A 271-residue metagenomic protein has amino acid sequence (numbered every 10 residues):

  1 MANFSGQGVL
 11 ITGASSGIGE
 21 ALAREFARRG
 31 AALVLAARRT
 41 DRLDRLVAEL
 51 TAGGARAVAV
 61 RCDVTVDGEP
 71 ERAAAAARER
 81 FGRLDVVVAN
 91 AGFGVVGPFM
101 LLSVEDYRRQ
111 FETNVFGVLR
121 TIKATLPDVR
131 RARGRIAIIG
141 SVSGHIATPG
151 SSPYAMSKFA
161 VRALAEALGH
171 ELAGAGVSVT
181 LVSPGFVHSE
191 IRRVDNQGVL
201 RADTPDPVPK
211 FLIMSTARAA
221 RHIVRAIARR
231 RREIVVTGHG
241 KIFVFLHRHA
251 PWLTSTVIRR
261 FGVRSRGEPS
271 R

Functional and structural regions predicted by a protein language model:
S15-S16: Conserved glycine-rich cofactor-binding loop
R29-L46: Conserved glycine-rich Rossmann-like NAD(P)H-binding loop of the short-chain dehydrogenase/reductase
T40, R61-R72, V104: The beta1-alpha1 cofactor-binding region of Rossmann-like NAD(H)/NADP(H)-dependent oxidoreductases
P98-F99, S103-R108: Substrate-binding pocket helix/loop in short-chain dehydrogenase/reductase
I122, S157: Active-site helix of classical SDR
S141: Residue(s) in the substrate-gating loop at a strand-loop-helix junction that position the organic substrate next
G174-G238: SDR active-site lid
